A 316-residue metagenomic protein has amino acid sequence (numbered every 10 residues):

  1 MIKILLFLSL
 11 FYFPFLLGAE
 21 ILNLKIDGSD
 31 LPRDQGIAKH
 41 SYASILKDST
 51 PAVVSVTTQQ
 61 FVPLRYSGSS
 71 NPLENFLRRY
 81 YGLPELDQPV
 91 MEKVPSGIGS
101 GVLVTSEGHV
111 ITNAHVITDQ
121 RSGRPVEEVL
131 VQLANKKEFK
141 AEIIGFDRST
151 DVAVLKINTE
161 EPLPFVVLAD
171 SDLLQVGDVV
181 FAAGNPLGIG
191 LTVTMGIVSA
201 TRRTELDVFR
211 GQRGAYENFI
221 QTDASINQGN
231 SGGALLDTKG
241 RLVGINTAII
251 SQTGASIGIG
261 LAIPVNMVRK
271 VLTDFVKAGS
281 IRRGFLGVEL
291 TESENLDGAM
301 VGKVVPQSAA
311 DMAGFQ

Functional and structural regions predicted by a protein language model:
L5-F15: Bacterial N-terminal signal peptides
G18-A313: Serine-dependent protease modules
